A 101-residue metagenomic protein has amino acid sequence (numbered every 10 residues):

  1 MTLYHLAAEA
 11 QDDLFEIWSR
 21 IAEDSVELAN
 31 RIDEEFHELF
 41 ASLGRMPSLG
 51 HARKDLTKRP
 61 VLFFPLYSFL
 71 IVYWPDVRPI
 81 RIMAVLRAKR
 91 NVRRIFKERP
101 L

Functional and structural regions predicted by a protein language model:
M1-P60, L101: Basic, Lys/Arg-enriched alpha-helical interface segments
I21-D24, L28, P65, V77 (+1 more regions): Short coil/turn residues that cap or connect secondary-structure elements
H37, F63-L66, L86: Σ70-family region 2.3-2.4 aromatic/basic alpha-helix that recognizes the −10 promoter and nucleates DNA melting
S48-P79: Basic/aromatic recognition patch in beta-strand/loop cores that engages polyanionic ligands
F69, W74-L101: Enriched for short, Lys/Arg-rich terminal
